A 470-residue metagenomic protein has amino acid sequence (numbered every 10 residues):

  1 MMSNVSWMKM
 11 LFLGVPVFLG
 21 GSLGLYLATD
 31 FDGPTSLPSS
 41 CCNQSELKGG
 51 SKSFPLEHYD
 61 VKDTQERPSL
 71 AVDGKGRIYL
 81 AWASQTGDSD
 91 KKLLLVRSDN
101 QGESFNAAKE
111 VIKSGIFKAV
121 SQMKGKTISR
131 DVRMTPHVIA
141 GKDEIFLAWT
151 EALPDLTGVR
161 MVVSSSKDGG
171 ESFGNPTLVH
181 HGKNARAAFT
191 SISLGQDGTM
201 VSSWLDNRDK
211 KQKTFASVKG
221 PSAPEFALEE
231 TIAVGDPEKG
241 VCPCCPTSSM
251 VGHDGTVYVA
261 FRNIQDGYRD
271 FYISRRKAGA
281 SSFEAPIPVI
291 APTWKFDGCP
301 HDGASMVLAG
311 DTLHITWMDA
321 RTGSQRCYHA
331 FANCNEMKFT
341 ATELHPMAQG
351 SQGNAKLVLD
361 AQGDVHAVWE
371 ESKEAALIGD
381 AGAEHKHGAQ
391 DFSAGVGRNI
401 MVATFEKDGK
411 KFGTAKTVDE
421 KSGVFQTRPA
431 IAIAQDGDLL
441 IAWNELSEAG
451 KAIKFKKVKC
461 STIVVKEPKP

Functional and structural regions predicted by a protein language model:
M2-P16: N-terminal Sec-pathway targeting helices
G20, G24-P470: Extracellular, repeat-based ectodomains that mediate carbohydrate processing or recognition
